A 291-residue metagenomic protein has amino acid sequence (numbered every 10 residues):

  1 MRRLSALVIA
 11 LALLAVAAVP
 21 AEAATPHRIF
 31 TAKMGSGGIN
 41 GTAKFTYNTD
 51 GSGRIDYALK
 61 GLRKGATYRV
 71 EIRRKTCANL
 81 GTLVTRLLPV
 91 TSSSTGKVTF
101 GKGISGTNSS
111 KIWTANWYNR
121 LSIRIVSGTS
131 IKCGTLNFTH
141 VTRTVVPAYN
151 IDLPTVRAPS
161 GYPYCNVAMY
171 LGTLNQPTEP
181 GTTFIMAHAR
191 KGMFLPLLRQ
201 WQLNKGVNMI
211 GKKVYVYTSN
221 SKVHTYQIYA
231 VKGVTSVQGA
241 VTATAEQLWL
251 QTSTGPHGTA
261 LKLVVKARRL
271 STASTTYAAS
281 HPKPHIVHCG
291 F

Functional and structural regions predicted by a protein language model:
M1-A23: Secretory targeting and sorting signals
I9, F30-M34, T144-V145: Short acidic-hydrophobic surface loop/beta-edge motif
L14, M34, T46-N48, G61 (+6 more regions): Sterically constrained small-residue positions within well-ordered secondary structures of folded domains
A24-R69, R73-T139: N-terminal leader/targeting pre-sequences
T139-F291: Solvent-exposed, non-transmembrane regions of membrane-associated and secreted proteins
